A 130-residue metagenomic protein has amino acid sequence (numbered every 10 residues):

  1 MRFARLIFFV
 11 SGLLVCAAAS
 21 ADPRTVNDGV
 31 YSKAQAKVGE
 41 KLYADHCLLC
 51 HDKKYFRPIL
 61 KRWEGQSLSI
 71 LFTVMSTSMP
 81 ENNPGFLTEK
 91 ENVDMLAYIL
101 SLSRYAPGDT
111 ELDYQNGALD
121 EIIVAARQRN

Functional and structural regions predicted by a protein language model:
M1-F8: Bacterial N-terminal signal peptides that target proteins for export
C16-A18: N-terminal signal peptide c-region/cleavage motif recognized by signal peptidases
S20-L42, N83: Electrostatic cytochrome c docking/interface patches
V26, L87-N130: Flexible coil segments in periplasmic/lumen-exposed cytochrome c-class electron-transfer proteins
K33-A34, K53, P58-T73, P80-V93 (+2 more regions): Electron-transfer interface patches adjacent to heme c in soluble/periplasmic c-type cytochromes and di-/multiheme
G39, Y43-K53, M95, I99: The canonical Cys-X-X-Cys-His
L42-L48, S69, V74-S78: Short N-proximal segments of mature Sec-exported proteins
L49, T77, E81, Y98-S101 (+1 more regions): Amphipathic alpha-helical interaction surfaces
